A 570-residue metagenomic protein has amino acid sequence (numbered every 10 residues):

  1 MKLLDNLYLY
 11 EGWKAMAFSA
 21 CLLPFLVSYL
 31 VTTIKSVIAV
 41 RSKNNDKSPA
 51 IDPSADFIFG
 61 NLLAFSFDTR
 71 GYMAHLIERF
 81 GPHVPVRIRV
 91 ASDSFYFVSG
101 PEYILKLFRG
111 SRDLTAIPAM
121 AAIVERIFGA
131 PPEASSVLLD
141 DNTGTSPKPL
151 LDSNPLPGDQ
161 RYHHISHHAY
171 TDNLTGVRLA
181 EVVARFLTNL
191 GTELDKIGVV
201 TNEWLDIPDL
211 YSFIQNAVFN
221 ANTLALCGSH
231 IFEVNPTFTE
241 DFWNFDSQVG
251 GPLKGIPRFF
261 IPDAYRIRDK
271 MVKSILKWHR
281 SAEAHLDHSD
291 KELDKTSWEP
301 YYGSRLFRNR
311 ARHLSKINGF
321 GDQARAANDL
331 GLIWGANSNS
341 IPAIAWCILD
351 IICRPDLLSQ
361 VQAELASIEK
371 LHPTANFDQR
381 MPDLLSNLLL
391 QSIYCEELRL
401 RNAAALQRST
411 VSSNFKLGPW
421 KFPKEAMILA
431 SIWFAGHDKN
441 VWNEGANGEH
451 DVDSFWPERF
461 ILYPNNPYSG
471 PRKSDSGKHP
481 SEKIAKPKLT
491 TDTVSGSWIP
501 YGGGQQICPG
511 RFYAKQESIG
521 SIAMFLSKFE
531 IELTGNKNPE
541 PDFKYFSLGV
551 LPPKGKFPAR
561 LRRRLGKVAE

Functional and structural regions predicted by a protein language model:
K2-S153, G158, S497: N-terminal membrane-proximal hinge/A-helix region immediately C-terminal to the signal-anchor transmembrane segment
L4-P24, V90-S94, A180-E181, R185 (+4 more regions): Cytochrome P450
L63-I77, H372-P419, I432-K439, K488-L489: Conserved cytochrome P450 K-helix E-x-x-R motif and the immediately C-terminal K′/meander segment
I88, S94, I117-W204, P208 (+2 more regions): Active-site substrate-recognition loop segments, prototypically the cytochrome P450 B′-helix/B-C loop
N244-K316: Cytochrome P450 catalytic core segment centered on helix I
R305-E364, L429, G510, S518: Central I-helix of cytochrome P450 enzymes
L357, S474, P480-E482, T493-I507 (+1 more regions): Cytochrome P450 heme-binding "Cys pocket" and the immediately downstream C-terminal segment
S431-K488: Conserved cytochrome P450 K-helix/beta-meander segment immediately N-terminal to the heme-binding cysteine loop
